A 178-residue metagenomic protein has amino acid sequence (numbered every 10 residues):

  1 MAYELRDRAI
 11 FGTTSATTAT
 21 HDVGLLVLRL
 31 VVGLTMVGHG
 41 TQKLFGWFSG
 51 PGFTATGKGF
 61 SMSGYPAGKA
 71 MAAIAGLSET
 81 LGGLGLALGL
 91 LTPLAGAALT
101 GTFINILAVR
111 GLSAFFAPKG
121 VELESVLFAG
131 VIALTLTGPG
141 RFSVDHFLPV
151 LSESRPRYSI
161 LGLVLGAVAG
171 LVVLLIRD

Functional and structural regions predicted by a protein language model:
M1-K43, L91-D178: Extended, low-polarity transmembrane helix blocks
T35-A75, T102, L112: Solvent-exposed, well-ordered loop and adjacent helix/strand elements within mature globular domains that form
F45, L86-G89: Amphipathic alpha-helical interaction elements
F53, P66, G85-A87, G130: Alpha-helix boundary/capping detector
A73-G82, L88, L94-A97: Hydrophobic alpha-helical transmembrane segments
S78-L86, F103-I106, R110: Hydrophobic, membrane-inserted alpha-helices
